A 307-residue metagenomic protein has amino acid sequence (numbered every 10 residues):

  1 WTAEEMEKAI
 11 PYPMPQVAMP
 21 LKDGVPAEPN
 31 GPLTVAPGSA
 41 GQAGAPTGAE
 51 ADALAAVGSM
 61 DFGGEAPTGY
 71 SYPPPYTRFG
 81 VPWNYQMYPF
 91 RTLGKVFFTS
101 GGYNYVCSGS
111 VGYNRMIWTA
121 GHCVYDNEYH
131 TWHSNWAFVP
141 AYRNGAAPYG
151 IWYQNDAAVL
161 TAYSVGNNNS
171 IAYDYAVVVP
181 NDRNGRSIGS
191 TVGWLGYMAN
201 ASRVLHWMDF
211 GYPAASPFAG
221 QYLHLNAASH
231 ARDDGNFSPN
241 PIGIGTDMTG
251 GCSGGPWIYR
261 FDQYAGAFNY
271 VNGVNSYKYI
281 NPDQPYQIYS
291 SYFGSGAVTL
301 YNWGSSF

Functional and structural regions predicted by a protein language model:
W1-Y113, F307: Protease-domain processing segments flanking chymotrypsin-fold serine proteases, especially trypsin-like
Y70-N104, G112, T131-S187: Conserved catalytic-core segment of clan PA serine endopeptidases
T92, C107, Y113, W132-N135 (+6 more regions): Residues that flank catalytic or metal-binding motifs in active/ligand-binding sites
T119: Cytochrome P450 catalytic-core helices
C123-Y125, Y142-A146, D182-G185, P213-A215 (+2 more regions): Acidic glycine-/aspartate-rich tracts in secreted/extracellular proteins
Q154, N169-G245: Chymotrypsin/trypsin-fold serine protease catalytic domain
D247-V274: Catalytic nucleophile loop of clan PA
N272, K278-F307: C-terminal cap/linker of serine protease catalytic domains
